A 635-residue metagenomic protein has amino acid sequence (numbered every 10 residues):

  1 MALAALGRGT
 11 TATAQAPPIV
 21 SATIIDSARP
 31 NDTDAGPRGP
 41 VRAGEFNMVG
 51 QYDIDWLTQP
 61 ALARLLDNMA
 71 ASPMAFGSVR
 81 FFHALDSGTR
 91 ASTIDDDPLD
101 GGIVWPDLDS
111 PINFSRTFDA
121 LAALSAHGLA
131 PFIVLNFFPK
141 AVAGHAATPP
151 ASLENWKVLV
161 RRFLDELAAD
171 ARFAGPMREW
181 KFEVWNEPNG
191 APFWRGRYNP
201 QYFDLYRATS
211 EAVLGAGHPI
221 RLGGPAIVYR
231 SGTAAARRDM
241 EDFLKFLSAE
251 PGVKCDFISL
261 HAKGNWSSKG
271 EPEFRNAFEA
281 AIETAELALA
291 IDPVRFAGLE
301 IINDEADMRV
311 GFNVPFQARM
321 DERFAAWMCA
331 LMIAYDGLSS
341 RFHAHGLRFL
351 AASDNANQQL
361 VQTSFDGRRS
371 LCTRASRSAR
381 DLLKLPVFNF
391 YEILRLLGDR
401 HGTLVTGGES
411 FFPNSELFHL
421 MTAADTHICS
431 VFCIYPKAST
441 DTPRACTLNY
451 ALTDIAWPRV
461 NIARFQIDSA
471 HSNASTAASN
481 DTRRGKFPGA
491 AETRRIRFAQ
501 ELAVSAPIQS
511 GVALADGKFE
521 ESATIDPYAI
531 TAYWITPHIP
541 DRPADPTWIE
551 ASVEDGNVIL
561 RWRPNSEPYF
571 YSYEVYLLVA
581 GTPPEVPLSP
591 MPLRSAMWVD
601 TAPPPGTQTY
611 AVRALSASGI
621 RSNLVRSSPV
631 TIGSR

Functional and structural regions predicted by a protein language model:
S72-R275, T284-L289: Substrate-binding cleft and catalytic face of glycoside hydrolase catalytic domains, especially the flexible beta-alpha
K263-V314, L331-A334, L338-L350: Glycoside hydrolase catalytic-domain groove-lining segments
E305-S430, I434-P443: Aromatic/acidic polysaccharide-binding cleft in carbohydrate-active enzymes
F411-R483, Y528-T531: Carbohydrate-binding surface patches
E492-P540: C-terminal beta-strand-rich structural cap/linker in extracellular carbohydrate-active enzymes
P537-Y569, A617-R635: Pro/Thr/Ser/Gly-rich low-complexity, intrinsically disordered linker/stalk tracts
N565-V586, T607: Solvent-exposed loop/turn segments flanking beta-strands in beta-repeat/beta-sandwich domains
D600-S622: Beta-strand-rich modules
